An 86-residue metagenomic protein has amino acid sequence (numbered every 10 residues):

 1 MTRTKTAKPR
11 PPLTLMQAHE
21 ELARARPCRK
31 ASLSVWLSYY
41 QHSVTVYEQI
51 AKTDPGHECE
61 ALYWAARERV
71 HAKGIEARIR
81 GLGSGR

Functional and structural regions predicted by a protein language model:
M1-R86: Long, non-catalytic architectural segments outside compact domain cores
